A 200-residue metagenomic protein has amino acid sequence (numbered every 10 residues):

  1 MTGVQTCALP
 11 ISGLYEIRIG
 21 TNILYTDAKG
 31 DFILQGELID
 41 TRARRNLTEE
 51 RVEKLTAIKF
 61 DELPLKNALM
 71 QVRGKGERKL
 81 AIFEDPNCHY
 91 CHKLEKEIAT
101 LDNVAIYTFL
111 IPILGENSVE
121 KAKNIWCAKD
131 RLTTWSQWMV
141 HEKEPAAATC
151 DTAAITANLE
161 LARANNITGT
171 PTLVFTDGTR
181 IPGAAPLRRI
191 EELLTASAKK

Functional and structural regions predicted by a protein language model:
T2-L9: Short, small-residue-biased leader/transition segments that mark boundaries at the very start of proteins
T21-E50, R163-A164, G169-T170, V174-K200: Non-catalytic, surface beta->alpha helical segment in thiol-disulfide oxidoreductase systems
E49-E62, P171: C-terminal low-complexity, charged extensions that often adopt amphipathic alpha-helices
K59-R78, T100: A short beta-strand-turn-helix
G76-D151, L161-T168, A196, K200: Structural alpha/beta surface segment adjacent to cysteine/selenocysteine redox centers across thiol/disulfide enzymes
A154: A detector for short metal-coordination/catalytic motifs
